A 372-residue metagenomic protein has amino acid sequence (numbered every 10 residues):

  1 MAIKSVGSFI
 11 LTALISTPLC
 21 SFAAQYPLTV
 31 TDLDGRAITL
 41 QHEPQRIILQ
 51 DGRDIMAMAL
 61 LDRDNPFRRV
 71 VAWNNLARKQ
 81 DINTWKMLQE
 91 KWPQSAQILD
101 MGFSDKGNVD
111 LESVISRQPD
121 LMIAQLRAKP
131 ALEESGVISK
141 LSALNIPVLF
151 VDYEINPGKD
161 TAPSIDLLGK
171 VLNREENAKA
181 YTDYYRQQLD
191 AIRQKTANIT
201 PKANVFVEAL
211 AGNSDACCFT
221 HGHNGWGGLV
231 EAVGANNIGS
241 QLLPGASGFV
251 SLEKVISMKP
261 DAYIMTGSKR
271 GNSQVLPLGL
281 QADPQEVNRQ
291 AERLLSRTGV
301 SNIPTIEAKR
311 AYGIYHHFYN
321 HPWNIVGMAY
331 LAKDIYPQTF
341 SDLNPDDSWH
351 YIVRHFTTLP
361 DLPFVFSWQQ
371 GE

Functional and structural regions predicted by a protein language model:
M1-S5: Positively charged n-region of N-terminal signal peptides that target proteins for export
S8-P18: Bacterial N-terminal signal peptides
F22-E372: N-terminal ligand-binding lobe of clamshell/alpha-beta domains
